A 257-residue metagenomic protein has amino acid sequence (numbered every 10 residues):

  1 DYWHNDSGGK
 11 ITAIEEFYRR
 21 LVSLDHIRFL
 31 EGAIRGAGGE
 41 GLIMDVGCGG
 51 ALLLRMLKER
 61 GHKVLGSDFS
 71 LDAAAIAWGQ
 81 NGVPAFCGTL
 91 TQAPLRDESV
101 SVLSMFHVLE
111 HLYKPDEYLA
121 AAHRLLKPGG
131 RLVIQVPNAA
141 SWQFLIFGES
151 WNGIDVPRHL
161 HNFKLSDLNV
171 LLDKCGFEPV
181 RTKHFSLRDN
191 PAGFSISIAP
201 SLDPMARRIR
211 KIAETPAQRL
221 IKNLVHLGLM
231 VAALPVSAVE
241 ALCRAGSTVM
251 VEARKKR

Functional and structural regions predicted by a protein language model:
D1-F106, P115-L119, K183-F185, R219 (+1 more regions): Conserved N-terminal segment of class I S-adenosyl-L-methionine
S7-T12, F147-V156, I196-L202: Short glycine/proline- and charge-enriched loop/turn segments that cap or connect secondary-structure elements
V64, L132-V133: A short hydrophobic/small-residue beta-strand
F106-Y113, Q135: Short catalytic micro-motifs in class I SAM-dependent methyltransferases
D116-R131: A short glycine-rich, Lys/Arg-flanked "PGG" loop and its adjoining helix->strand segment in the class I
I134-H161, S166-D173: Short, glycine-/aromatic-enriched active-site segment of Class I SAM-dependent methyltransferases
H184-R257: A C-terminal cap/extension of S-adenosyl-L-methionine-dependent methyltransferases that defines the acceptor-substrate
